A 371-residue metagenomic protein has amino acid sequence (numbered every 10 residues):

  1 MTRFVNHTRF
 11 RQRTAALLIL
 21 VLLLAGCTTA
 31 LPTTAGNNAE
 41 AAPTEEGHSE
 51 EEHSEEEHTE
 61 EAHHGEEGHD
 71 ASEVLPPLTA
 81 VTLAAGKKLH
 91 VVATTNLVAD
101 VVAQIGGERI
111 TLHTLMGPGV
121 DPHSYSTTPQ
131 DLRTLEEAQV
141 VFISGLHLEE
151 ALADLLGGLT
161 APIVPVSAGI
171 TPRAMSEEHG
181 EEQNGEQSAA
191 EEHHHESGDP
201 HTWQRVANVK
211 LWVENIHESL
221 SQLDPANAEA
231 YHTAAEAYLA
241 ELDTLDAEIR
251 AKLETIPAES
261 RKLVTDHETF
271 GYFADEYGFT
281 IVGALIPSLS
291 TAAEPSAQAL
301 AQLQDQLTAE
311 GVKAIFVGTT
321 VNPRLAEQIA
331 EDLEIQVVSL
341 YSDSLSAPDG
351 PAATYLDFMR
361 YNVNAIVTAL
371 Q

Functional and structural regions predicted by a protein language model:
M1-F10: N-terminal secretory signal peptides that target proteins for export/translocation
R3-F4, A16-L18, L23, C27-Q371: Extracytoplasmic metal-acquisition and chelation regions
